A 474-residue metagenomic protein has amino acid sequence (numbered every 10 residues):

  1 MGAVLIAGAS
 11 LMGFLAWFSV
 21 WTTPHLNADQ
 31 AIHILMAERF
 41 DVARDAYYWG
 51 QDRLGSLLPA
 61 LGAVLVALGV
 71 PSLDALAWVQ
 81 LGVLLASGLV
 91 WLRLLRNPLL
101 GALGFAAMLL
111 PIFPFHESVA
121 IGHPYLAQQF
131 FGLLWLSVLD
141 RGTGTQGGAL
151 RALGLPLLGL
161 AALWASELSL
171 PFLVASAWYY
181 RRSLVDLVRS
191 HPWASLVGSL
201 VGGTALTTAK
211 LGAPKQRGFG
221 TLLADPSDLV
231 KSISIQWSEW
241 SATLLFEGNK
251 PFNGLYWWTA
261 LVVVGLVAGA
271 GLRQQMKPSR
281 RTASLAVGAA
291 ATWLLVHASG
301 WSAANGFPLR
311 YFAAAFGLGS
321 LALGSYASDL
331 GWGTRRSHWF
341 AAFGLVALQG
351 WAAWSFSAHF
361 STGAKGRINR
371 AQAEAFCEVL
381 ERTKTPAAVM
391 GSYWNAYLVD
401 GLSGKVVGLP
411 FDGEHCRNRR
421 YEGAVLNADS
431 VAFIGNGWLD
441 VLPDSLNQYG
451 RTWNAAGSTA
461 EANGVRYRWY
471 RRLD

Functional and structural regions predicted by a protein language model:
G2-A7, A102, L157, L196-L200 (+2 more regions): Signature aromatic-anchored transmembrane alpha helix within multi-pass, membrane-resident enzymes that catalyze glycan
A7, W78-L100, L134, V267-G269: Transmembrane-helix motifs of polytopic, lipid-linked glycan transferases
F18-A28, D41-A67, L73-D74: Membrane-proximal lumenal/periplasmic loop motifs of glycosylation machinery
A46, A60, V64, A213-G269: Membrane-lumen/periplasm interface segments of multi-pass, membrane-embedded glycan/lipid transferases
Q51, G55, L99-L139, F307-L318 (+1 more regions): Membrane-interface micro-motifs in multi-pass membrane enzymes
D52, R382-R417: Short periplasmic/luminal acceptor-recognition loop of GT-C membrane glycosyltransferases, typified by
F131, P171, L255-A260, A283-V287 (+2 more regions): Hydrophobic/aromatic-rich transmembrane helices and adjacent perimembrane loops
L133-L136, A149-E167, F172-S176: Membrane-interface alpha helices of multi-pass inner-membrane proteins
